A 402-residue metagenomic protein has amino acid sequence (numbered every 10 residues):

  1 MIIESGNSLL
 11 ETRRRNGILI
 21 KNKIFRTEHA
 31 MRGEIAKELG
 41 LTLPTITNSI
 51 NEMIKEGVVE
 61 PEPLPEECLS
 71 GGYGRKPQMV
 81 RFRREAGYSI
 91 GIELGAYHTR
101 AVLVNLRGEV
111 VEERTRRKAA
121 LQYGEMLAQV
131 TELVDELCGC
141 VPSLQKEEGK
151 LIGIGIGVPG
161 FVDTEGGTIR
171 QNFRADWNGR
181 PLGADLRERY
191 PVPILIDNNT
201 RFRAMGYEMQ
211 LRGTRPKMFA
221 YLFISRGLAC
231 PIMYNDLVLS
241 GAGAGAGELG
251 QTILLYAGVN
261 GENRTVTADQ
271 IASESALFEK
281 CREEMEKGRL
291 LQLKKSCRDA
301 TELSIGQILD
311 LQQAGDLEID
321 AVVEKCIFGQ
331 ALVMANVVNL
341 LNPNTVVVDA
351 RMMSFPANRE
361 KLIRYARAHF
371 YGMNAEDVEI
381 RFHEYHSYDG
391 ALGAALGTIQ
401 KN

Functional and structural regions predicted by a protein language model:
M1-P63, E67-G74, M79-T115, L121-S143 (+3 more regions): ATP-binding/phosphotransfer module of carbohydrate and carboxylate kinases, centering on a glycine-rich
R26-T27, Q210, S225: Short helix-capping/turn signature of helix-turn-helix
P61-G87, I194-Y221: Conserved phosphate-binding catalytic cores of ATP/NTP-utilizing and phosphoryl-transfer enzymes
S89-E93, L151-G155, F219-F223, A229-P231: Short glycine-aspartate micro-motif
N105, T164, M233: Short, acidic, Ser/Thr-enriched surface-loop or helix-capping motifs
V110, T168-I169, V238-L239: Hydrophobic "anchor" residues
E113-M218, N263, A357-F370: Glycine-rich phosphate-binding loop and adjoining helix at the ATP-binding site of ATP-dependent phosphoryl-transfer
R215-A272: Glycine-rich phosphate-binding loop of actin/hexokinase-like ATP-binding domains
